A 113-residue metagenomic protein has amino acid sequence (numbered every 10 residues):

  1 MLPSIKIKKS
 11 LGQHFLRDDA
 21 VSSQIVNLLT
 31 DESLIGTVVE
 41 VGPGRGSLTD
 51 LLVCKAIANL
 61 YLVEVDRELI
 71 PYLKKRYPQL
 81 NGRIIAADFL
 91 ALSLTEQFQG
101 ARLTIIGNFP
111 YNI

Functional and structural regions predicted by a protein language model:
M1-I113: Catalytic cores of RNA-modifying enzymes
